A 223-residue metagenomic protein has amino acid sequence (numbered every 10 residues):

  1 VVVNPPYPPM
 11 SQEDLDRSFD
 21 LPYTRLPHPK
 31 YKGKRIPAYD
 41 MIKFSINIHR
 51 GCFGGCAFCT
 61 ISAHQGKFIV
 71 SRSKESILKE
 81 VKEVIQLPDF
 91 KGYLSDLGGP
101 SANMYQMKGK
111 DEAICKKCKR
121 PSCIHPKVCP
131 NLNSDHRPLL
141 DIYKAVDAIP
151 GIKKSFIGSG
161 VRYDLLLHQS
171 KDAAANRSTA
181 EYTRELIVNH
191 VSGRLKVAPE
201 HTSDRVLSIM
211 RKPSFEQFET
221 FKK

Functional and structural regions predicted by a protein language model:
V1-I42: Flexible, acidic/Gly-rich N-terminal and inter-domain linker regions that tether and position cofactor-handling modules
P5, P9, K30-Y31, A38-D40 (+3 more regions): Cysteine-cluster motifs in flexible loop/terminal segments that predominantly coordinate metals
P22, R72-I85: Short microdomains enriched in Cys/His and/or Lys/Arg
K32-T60, L78, Y93: N-terminal pre-triad scaffold of radical SAM enzymes
C59-S76: Iron-sulfur (Fe-S) cluster-binding segments and ferredoxin-like electron-carrier domains, especially [2Fe-2S]
E83-K223: Conserved SAM/AdoMet-binding glycine-rich loop
